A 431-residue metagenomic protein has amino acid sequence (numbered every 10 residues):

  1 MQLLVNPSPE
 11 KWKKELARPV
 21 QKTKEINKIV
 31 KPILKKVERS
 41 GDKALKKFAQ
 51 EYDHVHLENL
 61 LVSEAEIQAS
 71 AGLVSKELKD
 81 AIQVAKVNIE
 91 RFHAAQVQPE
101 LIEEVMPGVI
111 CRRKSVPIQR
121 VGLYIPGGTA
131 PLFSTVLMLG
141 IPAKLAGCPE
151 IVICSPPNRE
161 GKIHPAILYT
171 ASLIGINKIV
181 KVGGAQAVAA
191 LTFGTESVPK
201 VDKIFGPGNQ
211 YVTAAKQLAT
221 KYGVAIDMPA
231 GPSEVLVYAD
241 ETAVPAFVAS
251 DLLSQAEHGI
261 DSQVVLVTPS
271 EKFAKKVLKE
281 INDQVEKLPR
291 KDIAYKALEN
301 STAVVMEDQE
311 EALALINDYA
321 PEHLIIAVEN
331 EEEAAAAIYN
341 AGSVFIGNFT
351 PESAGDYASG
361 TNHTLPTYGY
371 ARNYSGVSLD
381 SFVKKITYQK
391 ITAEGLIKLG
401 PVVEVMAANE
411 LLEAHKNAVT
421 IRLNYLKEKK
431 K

Functional and structural regions predicted by a protein language model:
M1-Q119: N-terminal Rossmann-like NAD(P)+-binding subdomain of aldehyde/semialdehyde dehydrogenases
M1-S8, K178-G183, A303-D308: Short acidic-hydrophobic, aromatic-tinged amphipathic segments that line or gate anion-handling sites
Q98-V105, V201, A225, S262-V267 (+4 more regions): Flexible, glycine/charged-enriched surface loops at secondary-structure junctions
E103-Y169: Conserved small-residue-rich beta-alpha loop and adjacent elements that most often cradle the phosphate/pyrophosphate
G175-S254, H258-Q263: Conserved NAD(P)+-binding/catalytic subdomain of aldehyde/semialdehyde dehydrogenases
H258, L266-A337, A341: A glycine- and small/hydrophobic-rich beta-loop-beta segment that serves as a flexible "lid/hinge" or phosphate-binding
D318-K431: C-terminal core of ALDH-fold dehydrogenases
